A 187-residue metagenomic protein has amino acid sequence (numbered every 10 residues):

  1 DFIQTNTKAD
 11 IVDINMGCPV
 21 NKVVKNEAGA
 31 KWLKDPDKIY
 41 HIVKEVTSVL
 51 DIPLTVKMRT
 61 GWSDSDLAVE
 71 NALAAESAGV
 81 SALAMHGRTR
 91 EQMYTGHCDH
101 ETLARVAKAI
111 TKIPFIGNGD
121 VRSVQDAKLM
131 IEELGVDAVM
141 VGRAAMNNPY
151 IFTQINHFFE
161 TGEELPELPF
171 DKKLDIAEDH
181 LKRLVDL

Functional and structural regions predicted by a protein language model:
D1-V69, L73-E76: Active-site entrance/lid segments in N-terminal catalytic domains of soluble metabolic enzymes
K8, K25-N26, H86, R90 (+3 more regions): Short, functionally important structural connectors and interaction interfaces within domains
I11, N15, E27, R59 (+4 more regions): Short glycine/serine/threonine-biased micro-segments
I11-V20, S77-R88, V141-A145: Non-cysteine beta-strand/loop elements that form the S-adenosyl-L-methionine
G17-P19, K57-S63, R88-R90, D120-R122 (+1 more regions): Active-site beta-loop-alpha junctions enriched in small/polar residues
N21-I39, R88-H100, T161-P166: Glycine-rich tight-turn/loop motif centered on a GG-T
H41, V49-D51, S65-A82, Y94 (+3 more regions): Alpha/beta catalytic cores of nucleotide-metabolism and tRNA/nucleoside-modifying enzymes
